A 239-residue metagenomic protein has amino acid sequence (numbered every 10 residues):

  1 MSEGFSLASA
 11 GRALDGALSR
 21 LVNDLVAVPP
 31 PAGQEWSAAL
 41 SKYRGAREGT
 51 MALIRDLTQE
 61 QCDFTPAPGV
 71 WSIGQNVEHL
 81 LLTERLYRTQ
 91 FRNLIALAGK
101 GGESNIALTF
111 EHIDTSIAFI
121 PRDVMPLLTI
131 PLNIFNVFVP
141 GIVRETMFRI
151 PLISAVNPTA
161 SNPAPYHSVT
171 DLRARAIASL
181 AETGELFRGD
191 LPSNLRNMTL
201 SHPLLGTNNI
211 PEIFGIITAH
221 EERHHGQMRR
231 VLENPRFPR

Functional and structural regions predicted by a protein language model:
G4-L40, D123-P126, N133, F138-I142 (+2 more regions): Terminal targeting/low-complexity segments that flank the catalytic cores of oxidoreductases
F5-S6, G11, D15-A17, D63-I113 (+2 more regions): Short, contiguous alpha-helical
V28-A32, M51, T199-L200: A short alpha-helix capping/helix-coil boundary motif
W36-E48, L53, P192-N194: Metal-centered catalytic cores of metalloenzymes
A118-R122: Basic helix-extension-helix modules of the SAP/HeH family
